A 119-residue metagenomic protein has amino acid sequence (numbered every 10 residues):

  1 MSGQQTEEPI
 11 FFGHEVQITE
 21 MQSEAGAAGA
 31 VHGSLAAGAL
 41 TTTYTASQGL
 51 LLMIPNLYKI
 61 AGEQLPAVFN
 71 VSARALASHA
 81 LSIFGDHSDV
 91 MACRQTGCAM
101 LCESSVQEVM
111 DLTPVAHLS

Functional and structural regions predicted by a protein language model:
M1-A92, G97, S105-E108, P114: Thiamine diphosphate
T113-S119: Short, intrinsically disordered, charge-balanced linker/junction segments flanking boundaries in proteins
